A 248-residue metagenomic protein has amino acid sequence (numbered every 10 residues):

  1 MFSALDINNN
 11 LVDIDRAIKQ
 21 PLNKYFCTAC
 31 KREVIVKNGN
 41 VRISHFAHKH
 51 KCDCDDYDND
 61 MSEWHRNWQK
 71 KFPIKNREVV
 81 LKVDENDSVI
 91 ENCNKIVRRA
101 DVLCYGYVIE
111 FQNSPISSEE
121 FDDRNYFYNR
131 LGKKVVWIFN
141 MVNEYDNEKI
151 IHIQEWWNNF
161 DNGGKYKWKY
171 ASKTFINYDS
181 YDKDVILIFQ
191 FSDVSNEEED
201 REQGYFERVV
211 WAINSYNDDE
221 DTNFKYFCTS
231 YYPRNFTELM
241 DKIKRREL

Functional and structural regions predicted by a protein language model:
M1-K75: N-terminal cysteine/histidine-rich coordination modules
M1-L22, F26, Y145-L248: Non-catalytic C-terminal interaction segments of nucleic acid-processing enzymes
D13-K19, F26, E33-V36, N67-D123 (+2 more regions): Active-site metal-binding core of divalent-cation-utilizing nuclease and nuclease-like domains
N129: Anion (oxyanion) recognition and catalysis
K134: Residues at the starts of beta-strands that form the adenosine-phosphate
N140: Cofactor-binding loop segments of dinucleotide-utilizing enzymes, especially the Rossmann-like FAD- and NAD(P)+-binding
